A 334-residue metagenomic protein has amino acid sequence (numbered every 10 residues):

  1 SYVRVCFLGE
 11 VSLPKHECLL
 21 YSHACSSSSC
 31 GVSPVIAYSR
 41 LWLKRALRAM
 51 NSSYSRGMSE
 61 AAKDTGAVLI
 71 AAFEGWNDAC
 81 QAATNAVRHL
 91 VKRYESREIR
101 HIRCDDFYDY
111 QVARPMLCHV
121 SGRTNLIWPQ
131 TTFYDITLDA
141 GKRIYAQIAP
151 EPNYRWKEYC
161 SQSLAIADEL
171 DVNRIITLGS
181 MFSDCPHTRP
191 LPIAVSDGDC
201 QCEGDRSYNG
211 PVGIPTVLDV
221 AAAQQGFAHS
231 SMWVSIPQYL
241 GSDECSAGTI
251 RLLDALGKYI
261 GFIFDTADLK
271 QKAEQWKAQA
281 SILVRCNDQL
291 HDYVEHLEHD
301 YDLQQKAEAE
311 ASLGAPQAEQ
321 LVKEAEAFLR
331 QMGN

Functional and structural regions predicted by a protein language model:
S1-V11: Extreme N-terminal basic, low-complexity initiation segments that serve as generic localization/processing leaders
N51-E151: N-terminal short beta-loop-beta anion/metal-coordinating cradle
P150-G198, L218: Internal, conserved structured core segments that host functional sites
S183-I263: Catalytic cores of processing enzymes, dominated by hydrolases/peptidases, characterized by acidic/His-rich
L240-N334: A conserved C-terminal secondary-structure "cap"
